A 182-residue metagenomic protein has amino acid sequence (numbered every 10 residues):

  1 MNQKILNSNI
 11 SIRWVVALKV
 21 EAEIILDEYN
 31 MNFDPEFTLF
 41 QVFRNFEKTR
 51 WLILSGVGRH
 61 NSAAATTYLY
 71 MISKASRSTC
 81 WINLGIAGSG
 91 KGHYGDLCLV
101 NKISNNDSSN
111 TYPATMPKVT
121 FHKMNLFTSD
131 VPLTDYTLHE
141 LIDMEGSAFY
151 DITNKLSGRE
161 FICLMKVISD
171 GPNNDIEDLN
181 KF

Functional and structural regions predicted by a protein language model:
M1-I10, A75: Extreme N-terminus of proteins, especially the signal/transit-peptide cleavage junction and the first residues
K4, Y29-P35, S89: Short linear motifs in intrinsically disordered
N9-F33, F43-R44, R50, D96-K102: Short, conserved "active-site rim" segments that organize catalytic pockets and cofactor/ligand binding
E36-F182: Glycine-rich phosphate- or other oxyanion-binding loops that anchor nucleotides, phosphorylated ligands
